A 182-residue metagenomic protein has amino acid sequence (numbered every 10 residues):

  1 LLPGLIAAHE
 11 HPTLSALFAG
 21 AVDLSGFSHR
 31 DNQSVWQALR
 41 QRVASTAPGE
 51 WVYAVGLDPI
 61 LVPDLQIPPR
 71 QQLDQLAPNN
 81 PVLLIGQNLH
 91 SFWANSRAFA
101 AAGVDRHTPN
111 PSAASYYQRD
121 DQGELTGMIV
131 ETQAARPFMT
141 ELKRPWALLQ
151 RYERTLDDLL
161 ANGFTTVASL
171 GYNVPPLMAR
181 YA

Functional and structural regions predicted by a protein language model:
L1-A182: Divalent metal-binding segments
